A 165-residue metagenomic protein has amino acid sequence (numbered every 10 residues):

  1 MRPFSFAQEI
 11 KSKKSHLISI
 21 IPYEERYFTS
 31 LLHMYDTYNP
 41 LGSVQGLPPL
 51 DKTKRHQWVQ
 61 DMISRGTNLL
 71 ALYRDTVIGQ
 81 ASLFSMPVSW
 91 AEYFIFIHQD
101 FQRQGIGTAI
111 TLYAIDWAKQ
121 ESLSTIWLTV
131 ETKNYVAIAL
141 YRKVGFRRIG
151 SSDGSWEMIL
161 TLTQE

Functional and structural regions predicted by a protein language model:
M1-K14, L160-E165: Acyl-donor-binding surface of acyltransferase catalytic domains
L17-H33, I149: A short beta-loop-alpha structural element at the N-terminal edge of CoA-dependent acyl/N-acetyltransferase catalytic
E25, H33-F94, H98-D100: Acetyl-CoA-dependent GNAT
S30-H33, Q57, A109, Y113: Alpha-helical elements of Rossmann-like donor-binding domains used by nucleotide-donor carbohydrate transfer enzymes
W90, A118-T129: Conserved GNAT acetyl-CoA-binding A-motif
I97, R103-Q120, A139-K143: Conserved acetyl-CoA-binding loop-helix of GNAT-fold acetyltransferases
S124, E131-Y135, V144-E165: C-terminal "cap" of GNAT-fold acetyltransferases
